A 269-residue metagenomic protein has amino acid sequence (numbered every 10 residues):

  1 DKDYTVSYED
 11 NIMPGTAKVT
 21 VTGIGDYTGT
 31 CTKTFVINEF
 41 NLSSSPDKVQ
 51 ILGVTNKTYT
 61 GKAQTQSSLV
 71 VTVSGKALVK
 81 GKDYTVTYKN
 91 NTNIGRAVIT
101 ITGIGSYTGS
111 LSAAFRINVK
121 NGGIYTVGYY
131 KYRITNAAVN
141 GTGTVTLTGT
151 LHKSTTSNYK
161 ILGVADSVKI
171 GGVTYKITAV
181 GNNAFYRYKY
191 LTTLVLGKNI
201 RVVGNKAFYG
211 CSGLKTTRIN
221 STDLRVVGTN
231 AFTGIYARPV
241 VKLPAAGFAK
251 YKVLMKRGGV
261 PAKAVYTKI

Functional and structural regions predicted by a protein language model:
D1, T34-K76, N118-N121: Solvent-exposed, low-complexity, repeat-rich "mucin-like" stalks and linkers
D1-T30, K76-S110, F115: Serine/threonine-rich, repeat-prone extracellular segments and beta-strand-based repeat modules of secreted/surface
Y8, I51-V54, G197: Surface-exposed, proline-enriched loop/turn segments that connect beta strands in immunoglobulin-like
K120-S154: Short beta-strand/loop segment at the start of cytosolic alpha/beta domains
N136-A138, T156-A179, K189-V202, S212-V226 (+2 more regions): Structural signature of tandem-repeat unit edges
G181-N183, G204-A207, T229-A231: Consensus positions within tandem repeat domains that build extended binding/scaffold surfaces
A231-G234, L254-G258: A structural signal for leucine-rich repeat
